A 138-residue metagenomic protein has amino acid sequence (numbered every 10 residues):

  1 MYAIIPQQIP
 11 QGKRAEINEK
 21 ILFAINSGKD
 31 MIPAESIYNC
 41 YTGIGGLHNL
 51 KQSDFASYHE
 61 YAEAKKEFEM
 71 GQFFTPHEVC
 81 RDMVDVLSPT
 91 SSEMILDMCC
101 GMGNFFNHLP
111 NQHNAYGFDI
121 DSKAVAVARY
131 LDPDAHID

Functional and structural regions predicted by a protein language model:
M1-D138: Class I S-adenosyl-L-methionine-dependent methyltransferase catalytic core
